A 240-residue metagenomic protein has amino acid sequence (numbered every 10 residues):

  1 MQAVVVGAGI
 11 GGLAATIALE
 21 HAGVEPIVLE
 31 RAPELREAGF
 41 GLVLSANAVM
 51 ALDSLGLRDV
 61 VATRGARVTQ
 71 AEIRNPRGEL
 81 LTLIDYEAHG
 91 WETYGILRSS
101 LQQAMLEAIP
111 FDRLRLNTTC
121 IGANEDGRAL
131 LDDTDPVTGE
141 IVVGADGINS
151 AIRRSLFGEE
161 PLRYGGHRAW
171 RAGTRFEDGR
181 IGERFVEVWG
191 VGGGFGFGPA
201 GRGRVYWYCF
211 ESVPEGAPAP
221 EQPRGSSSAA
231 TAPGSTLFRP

Functional and structural regions predicted by a protein language model:
M1-A3, E20, S45-G173, E177 (+1 more regions): Conserved N-terminal helical subregion
M1-G11: Beta1/beta-strand and adjacent pyrophosphate-binding region of the FAD-binding site in flavoprotein oxidoreductases
G11, E34, N149: Conserved Rossmann-like nucleotide-cofactor binding loop
E20-F40: Glycine-rich FAD pyrophosphate-binding loop
R184-A217, T231-P233: Active-site substrate-recognition segment that forms the wall of the catalytic cavity or substrate channel
A219-P240: Flavin-binding catalytic cores
